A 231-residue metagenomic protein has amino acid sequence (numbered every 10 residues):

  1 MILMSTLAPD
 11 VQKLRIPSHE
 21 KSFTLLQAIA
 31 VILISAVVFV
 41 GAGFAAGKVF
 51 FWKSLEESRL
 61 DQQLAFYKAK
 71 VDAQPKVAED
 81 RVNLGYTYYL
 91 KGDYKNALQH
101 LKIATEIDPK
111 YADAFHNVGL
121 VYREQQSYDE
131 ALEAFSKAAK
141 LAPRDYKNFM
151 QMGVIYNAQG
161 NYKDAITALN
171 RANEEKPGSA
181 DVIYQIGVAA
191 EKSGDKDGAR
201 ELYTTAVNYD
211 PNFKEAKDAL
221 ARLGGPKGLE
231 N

Functional and structural regions predicted by a protein language model:
I2-A73: Long, contiguous interaction/recruitment modules in multidomain scaffold/adaptor proteins
E56-A69, K91-I103, D113, E124-K137 (+3 more regions): Structural signature of tandem alpha-helical TPR/SEL1-like repeats, specifically the intra-repeat loop/turn
A73, I107, L141-A142, E175-K176 (+1 more regions): Structural marker of alpha-solenoid helical repeat scaffolds
